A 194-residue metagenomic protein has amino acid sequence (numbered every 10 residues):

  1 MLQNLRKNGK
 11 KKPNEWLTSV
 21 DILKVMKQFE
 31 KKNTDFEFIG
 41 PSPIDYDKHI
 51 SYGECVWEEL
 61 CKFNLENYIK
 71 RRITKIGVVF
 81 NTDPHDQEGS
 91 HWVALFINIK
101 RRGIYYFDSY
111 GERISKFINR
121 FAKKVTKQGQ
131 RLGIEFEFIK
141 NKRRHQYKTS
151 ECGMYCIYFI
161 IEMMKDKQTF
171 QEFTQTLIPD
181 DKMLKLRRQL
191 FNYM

Functional and structural regions predicted by a protein language model:
M1-V93, I99-I104: Cysteine protease catalytic domains with a Cys-His-Asp triad
I22, F117-F121, K182: Alpha-helical structural motif
V25-F29, F121-K124, Q128, Q189 (+1 more regions): Residues that form generic nucleotide/phosphate-binding pockets
H49-Y52, F117, T174-I178: Charge-rich, low-complexity amphipathic helices in intrinsically disordered tails/linkers adjacent to domains
L65-Q168: Cysteine protease-like catalytic core of ubiquitin/ubiquitin-like
Y158-M194: Contiguous terminal or domain-adjacent regions that often encompass a lipid-handling module or interaction segment
